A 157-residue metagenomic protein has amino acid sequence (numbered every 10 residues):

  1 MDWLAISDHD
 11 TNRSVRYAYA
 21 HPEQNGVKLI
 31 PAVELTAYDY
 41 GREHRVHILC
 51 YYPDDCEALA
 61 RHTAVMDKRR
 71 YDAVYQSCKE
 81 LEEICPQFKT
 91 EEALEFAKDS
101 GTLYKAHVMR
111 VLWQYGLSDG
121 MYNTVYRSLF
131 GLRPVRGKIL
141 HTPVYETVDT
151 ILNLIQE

Functional and structural regions predicted by a protein language model:
M1-H9, R61-Y75: Short N-terminal secondary-structure initiator segments
M1-R45, S128-N153: An N-terminally biased module of ancient metal coordination in phosphate/nucleic-acid-related enzymes
L4, L49-Y52, C56, Q87 (+1 more regions): Amphipathic, alpha-helical segments enriched in basic
R13, R70-E157: Domain-core and long-helix interface of multi-subunit machines
Y17-Y19, E34-Y71: Active-site phosphate-binding/coordination module
Q24-I30, C50-D55, V111-L112: Short, structured secondary-structure boundary patches
